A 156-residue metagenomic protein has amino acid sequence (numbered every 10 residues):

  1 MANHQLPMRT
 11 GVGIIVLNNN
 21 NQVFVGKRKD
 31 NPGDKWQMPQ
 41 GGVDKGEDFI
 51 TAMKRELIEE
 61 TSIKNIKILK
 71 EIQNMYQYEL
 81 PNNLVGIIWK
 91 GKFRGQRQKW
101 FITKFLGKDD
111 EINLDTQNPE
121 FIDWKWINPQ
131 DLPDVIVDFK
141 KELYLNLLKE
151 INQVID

Functional and structural regions predicted by a protein language model:
A2-V23: Conserved N-terminal beta-strand and adjoining loop/helix that marks the start of the Nudix/MutT-like hydrolase domain
N31-D34: A conserved beta-turn-beta hairpin within the catalytic core of GNAT-like acetyltransferases that forms part
Q37-M38: A short gly/proline-enriched turn/hairpin at secondary-structure junctions
D44-D138: Unchanged
P129-D156: Charged phosphate-binding loop/patch that engages nucleotide di/tri-phosphates or the phosphate backbone of nucleic
